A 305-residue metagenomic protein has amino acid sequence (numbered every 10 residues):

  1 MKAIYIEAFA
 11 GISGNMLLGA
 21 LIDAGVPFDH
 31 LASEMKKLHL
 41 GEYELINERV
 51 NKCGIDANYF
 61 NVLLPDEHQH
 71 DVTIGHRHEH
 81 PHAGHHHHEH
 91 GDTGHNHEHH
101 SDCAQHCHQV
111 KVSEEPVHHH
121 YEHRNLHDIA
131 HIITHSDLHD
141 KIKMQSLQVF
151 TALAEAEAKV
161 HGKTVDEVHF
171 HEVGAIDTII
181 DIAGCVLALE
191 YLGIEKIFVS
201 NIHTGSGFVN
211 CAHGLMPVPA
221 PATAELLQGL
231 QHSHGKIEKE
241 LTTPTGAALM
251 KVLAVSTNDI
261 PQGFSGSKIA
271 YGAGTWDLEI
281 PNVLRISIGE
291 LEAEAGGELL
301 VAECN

Functional and structural regions predicted by a protein language model:
M1-I4: Extreme N-terminal starter segment of soluble prokaryotic enzymes
I6, I142, V168-E172, F198-N201 (+1 more regions): General beta-strand structural signal in soluble alpha/beta enzymes
I6-A20, F170-G193: Conserved phosphate/anionic-ligand binding catalytic regions in large, soluble enzymes, centered on
M16, A20, H30, D128-I132 (+7 more regions): Alpha-helical scaffold segments in soluble metabolic enzymes
D23-A156, V160, A220, G229-A247 (+1 more regions): Glycine-rich nucleotide/cofactor/substrate-binding loop typically near the N-terminus or early in the first domain
E122, S146, E172-I182, E190 (+2 more regions): Short capping loops/turns at secondary-structure boundaries
A158, V165, V173, T178 (+1 more regions): ATP-dependent carbohydrate kinase catalytic cores
I194-C304: Mobile "lid/hinge" segments at catalytic clefts and subdomain interfaces of large enzymes
